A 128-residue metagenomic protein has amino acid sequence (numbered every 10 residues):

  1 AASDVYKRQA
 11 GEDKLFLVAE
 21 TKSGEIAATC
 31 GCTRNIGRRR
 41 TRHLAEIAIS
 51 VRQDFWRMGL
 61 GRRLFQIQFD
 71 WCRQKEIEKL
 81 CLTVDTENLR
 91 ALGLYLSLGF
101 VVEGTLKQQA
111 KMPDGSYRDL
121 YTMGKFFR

Functional and structural regions predicted by a protein language model:
A1-Y6: Short, small-residue-biased leader/transition segments that mark boundaries at the very start of proteins
K7-V18: A short helix-loop-beta-strand connector motif used in the catalytic cores of GNAT acetyltransferases and, in some
V18, E25-R34, E46: Conserved beta-strand in the GNAT
E20, A48-R57, D85: A short, internal acetyl-CoA/4′-phosphopantetheine-binding micro-motif in the GNAT/acyltransferase core
N35-I47, W56, K75-E78: A conserved beta-turn-beta hairpin within the catalytic core of GNAT-like acetyltransferases that forms part
F55, G59-I67: Conserved acetyl-CoA pyrophosphate-binding loop and the N-cap/start of the following alpha-helix in GNAT-like
F65, C72-T83: Conserved GNAT acetyl-CoA-binding A-motif
C81-V84, L96, V101-S116: Conserved catalytic-core motifs of GNAT/GCN5-like acyltransferases
